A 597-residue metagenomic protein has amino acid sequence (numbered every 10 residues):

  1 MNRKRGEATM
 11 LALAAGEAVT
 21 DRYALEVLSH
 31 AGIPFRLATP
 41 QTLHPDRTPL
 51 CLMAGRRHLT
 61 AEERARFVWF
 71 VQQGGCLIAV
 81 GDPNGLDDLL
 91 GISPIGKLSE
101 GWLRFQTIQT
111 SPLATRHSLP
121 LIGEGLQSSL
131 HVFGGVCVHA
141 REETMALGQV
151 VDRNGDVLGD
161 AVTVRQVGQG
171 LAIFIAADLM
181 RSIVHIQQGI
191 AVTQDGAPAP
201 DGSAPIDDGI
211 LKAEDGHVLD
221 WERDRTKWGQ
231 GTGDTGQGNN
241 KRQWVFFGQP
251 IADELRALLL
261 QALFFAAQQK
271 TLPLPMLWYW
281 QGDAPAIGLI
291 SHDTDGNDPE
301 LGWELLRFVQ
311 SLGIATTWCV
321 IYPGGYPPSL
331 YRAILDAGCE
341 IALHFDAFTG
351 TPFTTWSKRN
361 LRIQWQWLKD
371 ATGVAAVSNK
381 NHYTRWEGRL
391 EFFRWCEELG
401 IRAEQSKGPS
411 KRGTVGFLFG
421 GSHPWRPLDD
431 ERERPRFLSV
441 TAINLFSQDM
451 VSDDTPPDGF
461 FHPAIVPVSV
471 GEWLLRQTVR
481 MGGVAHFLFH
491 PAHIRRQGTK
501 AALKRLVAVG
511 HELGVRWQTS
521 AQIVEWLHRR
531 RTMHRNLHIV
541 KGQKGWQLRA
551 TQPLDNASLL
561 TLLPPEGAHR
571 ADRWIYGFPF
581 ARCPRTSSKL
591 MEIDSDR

Functional and structural regions predicted by a protein language model:
M1-R5, E26, V167-L171, A177-G282 (+2 more regions): Extracellular ligand-binding/catalytic regions of CAZymes and related secreted enzymes and adhesion modules
M10-L89: Helical hinge/lid and interdomain linker segments adjacent to catalytic or ligand-binding clefts that mediate domain
R22-E26, Q106-A191, P200-L219, P435 (+1 more regions): Catalytic beta-strand/loop cores that center a nucleophilic Ser/Cys/Thr and support acyl-enzyme chemistry
A38, A177, L211, W244 (+3 more regions): Catalytic grooves of carbohydrate-active enzymes
R57-S129, R153, L179: A glycine-rich, often tryptophan-bearing local segment used as a flexible ligand/cofactor-contacting loop or short
R104-T107, L121, F133, G155-D156 (+7 more regions): Active-site-adjacent pocket scaffolds in enzyme catalytic domains
P285-G288, D298-E300, R307-F392, E398 (+4 more regions): Metal-dependent polysaccharide deacetylase catalytic core of the NodB/CE4 family, i.e., the active-site-bearing domain
G416, A521-L562: Surface beta-strand/loop "capping" patches
